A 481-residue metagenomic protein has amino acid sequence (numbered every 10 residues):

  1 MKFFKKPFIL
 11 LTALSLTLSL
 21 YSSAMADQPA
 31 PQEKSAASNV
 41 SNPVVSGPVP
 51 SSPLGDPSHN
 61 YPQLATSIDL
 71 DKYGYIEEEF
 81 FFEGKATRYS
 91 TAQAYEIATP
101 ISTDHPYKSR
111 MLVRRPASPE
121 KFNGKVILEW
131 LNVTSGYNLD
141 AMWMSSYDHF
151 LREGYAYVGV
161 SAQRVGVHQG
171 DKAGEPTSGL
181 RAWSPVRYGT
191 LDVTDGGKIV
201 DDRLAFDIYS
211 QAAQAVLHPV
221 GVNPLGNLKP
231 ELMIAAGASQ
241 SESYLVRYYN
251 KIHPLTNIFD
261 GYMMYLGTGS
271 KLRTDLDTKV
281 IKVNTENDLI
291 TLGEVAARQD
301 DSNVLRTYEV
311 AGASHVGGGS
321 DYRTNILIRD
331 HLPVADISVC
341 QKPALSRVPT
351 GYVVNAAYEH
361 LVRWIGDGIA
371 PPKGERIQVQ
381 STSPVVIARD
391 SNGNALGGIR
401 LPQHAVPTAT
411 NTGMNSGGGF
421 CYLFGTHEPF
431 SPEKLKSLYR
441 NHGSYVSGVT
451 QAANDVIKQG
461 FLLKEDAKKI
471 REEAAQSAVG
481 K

Functional and structural regions predicted by a protein language model:
M1-L11: Bacterial N-terminal signal peptides that target proteins for export
L11-S19: Bacterial N-terminal signal peptides
L20-A30: Sec-dependent signal peptide cleavage junction
P29-K481: C-terminal His-loop and adjacent cap/lid subdomain of alpha/beta-hydrolase
